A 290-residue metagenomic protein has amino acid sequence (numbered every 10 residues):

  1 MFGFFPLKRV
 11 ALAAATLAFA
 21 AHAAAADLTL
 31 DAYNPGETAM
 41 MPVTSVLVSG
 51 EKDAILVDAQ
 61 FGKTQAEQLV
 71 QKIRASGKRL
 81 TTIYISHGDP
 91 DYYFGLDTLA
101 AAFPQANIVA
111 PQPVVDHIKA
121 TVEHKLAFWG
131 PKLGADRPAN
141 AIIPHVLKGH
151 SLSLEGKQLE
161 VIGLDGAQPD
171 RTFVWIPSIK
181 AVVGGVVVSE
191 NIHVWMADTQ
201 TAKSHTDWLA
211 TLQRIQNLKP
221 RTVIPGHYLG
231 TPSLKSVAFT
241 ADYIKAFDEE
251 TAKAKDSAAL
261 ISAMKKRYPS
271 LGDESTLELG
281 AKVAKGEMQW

Functional and structural regions predicted by a protein language model:
M1-A11: Bacterial N-terminal signal peptides that target proteins for export
A15-A23: N-terminal signal peptide c-region/cleavage motif recognized by signal peptidases
A26-A75, F173-V186: Conserved beta-strand hairpin/beta-sheet module of binuclear metal-dependent hydrolase folds, prominently
P35-E37, A59-K63, Y84-D89, Q112-V114 (+5 more regions): A mature extracytoplasmic/lumenal domain signature
V48, G149-L154: Short acidic-hydrophobic surface loop/beta-edge motif
F61, I162-D242, A246: Metallo-beta-lactamase
A75-S151: Active-site HxH/HxHxD metal-binding segment of metal-dependent hydrolases
N217-T222, G230-W290: Accessory terminal helices/loops
